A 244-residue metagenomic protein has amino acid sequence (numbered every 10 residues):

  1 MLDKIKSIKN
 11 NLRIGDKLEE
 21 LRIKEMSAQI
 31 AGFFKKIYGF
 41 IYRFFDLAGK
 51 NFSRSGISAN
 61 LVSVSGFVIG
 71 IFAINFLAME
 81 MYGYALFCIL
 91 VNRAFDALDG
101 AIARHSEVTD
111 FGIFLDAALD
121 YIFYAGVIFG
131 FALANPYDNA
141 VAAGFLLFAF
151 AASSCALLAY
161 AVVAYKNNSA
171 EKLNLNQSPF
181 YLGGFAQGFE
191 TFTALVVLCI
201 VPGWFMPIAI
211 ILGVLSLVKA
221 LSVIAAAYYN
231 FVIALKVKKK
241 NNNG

Functional and structural regions predicted by a protein language model:
L2-G49, A118-G244: A feature for the membrane-embedded catalytic helix bundles of lipid/isoprenoid biosynthetic enzymes
F34-Y38, S55, V62: Short, N-terminal intrinsically disordered low-complexity segments that are rich in Pro/Gly and polar/charged residues
D46-S58: Cytosolic juxtamembrane amphipathic/interface segments immediately preceding and feeding into a transmembrane helix
F52-R54, L77, A103-R104, L198: Helix-capping/transition residues at the boundaries of transmembrane alpha-helices and the short helical linkers
S63-F111, F145, W204-S216: Membrane-embedded alpha-helical segments that form the functional core of polytopic membrane enzymes, especially those
F114-L115: Membrane-interface alpha-helices at helix entry/exit sites of multi-pass transporters
